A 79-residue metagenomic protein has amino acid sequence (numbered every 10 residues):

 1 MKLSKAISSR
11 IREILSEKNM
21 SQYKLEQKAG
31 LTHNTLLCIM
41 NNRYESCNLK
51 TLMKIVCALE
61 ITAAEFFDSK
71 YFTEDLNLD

Functional and structural regions predicted by a protein language model:
M1-S21: A short, Lys/Arg-rich alpha-helix, primarily the initiator
E13, C38, F67-D79: Short, charged recognition helix plus adjacent turn of helix-turn-helix-like nucleic-acid-binding domains
L15, E26, V56: The alpha-helix within a helix-turn-helix
S16, G30, N41, Y71: Residue-level detection of the helix-turn-helix DNA-binding "recognition helix"
M20-C38: Short alpha-helical DNA-recognition segment
R43-K54: Short, basic-rich loop-to-helix N-cap that marks the start of a DNA-contacting helix
C57-A64: Intrinsically disordered, low-complexity basic tails/linkers immediately adjacent to helix-turn-helix/homeobox/MYB/SANT
